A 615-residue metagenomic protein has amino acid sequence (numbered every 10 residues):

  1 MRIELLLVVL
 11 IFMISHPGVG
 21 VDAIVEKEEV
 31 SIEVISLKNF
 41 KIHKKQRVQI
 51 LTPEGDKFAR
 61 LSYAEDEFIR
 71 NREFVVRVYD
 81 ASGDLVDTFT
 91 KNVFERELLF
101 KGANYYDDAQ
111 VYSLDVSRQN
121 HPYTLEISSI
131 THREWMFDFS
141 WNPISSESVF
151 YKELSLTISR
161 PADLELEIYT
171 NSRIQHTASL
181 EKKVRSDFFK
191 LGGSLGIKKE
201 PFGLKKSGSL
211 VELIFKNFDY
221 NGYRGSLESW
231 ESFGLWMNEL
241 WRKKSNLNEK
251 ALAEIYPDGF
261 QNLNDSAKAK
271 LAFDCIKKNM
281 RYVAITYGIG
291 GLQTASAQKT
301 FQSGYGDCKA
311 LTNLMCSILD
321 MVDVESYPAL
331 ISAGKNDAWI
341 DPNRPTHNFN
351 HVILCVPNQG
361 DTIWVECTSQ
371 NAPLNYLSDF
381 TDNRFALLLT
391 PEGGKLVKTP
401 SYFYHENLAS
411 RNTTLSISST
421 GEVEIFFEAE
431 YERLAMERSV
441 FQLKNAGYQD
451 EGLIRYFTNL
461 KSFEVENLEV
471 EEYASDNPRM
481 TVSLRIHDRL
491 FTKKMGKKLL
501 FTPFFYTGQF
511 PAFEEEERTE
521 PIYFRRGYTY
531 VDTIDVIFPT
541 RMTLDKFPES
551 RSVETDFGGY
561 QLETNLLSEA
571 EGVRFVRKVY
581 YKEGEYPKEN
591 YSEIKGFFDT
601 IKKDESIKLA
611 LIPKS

Functional and structural regions predicted by a protein language model:
I3-I14, M315: Sec-dependent N-terminal signal peptides
G18-S615: A sensor for short, sequence-defined functional sites
